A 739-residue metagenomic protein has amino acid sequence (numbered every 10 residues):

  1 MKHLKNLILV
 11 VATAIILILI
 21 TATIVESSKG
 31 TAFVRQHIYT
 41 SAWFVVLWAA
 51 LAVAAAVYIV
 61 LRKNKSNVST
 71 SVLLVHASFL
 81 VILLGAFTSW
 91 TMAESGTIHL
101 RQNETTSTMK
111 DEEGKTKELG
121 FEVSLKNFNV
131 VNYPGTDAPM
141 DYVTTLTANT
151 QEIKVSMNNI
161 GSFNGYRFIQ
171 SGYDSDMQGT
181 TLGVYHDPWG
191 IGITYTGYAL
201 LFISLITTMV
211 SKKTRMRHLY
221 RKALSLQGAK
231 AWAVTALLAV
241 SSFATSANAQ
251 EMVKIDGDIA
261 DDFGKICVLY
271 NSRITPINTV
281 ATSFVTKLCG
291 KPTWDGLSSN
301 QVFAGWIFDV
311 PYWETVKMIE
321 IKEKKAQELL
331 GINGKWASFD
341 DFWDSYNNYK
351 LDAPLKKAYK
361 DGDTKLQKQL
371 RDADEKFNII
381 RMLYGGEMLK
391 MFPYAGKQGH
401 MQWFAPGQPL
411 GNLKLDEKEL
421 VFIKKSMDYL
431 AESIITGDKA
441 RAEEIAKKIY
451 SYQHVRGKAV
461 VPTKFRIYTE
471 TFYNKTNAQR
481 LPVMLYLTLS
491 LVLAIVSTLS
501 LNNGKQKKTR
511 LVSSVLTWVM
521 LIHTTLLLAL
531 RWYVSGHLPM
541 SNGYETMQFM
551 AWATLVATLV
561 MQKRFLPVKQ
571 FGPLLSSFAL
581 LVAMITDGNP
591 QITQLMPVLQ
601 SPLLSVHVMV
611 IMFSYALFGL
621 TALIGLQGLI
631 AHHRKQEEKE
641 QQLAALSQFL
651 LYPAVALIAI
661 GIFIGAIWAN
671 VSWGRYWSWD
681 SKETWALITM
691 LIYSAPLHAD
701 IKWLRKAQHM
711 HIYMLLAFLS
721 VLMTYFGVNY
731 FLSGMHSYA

Functional and structural regions predicted by a protein language model:
M1-A739: Solvent-exposed, non-transmembrane regions of integral membrane proteins
